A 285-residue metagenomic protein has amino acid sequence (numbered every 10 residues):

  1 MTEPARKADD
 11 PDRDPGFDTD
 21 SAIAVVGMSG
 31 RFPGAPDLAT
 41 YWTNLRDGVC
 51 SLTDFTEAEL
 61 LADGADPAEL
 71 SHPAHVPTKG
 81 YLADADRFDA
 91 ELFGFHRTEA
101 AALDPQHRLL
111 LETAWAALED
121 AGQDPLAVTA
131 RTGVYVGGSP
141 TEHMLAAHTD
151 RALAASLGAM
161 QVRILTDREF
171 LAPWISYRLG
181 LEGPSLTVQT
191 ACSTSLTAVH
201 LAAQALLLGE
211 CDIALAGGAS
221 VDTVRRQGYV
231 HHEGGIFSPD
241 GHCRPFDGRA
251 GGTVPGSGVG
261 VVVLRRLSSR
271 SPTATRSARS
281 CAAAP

Functional and structural regions predicted by a protein language model:
T2-R6, D10-P285: Condensing-enzyme catalytic core of the thiolase-fold
